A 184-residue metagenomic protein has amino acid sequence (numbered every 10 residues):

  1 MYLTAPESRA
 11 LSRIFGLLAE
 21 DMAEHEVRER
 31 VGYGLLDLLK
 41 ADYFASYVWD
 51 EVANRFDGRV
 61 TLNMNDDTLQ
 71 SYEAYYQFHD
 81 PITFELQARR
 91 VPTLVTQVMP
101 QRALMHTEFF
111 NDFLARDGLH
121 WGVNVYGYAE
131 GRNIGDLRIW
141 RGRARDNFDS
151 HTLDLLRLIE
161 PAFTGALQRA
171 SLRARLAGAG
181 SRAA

Functional and structural regions predicted by a protein language model:
Y2-H151, L155, P161, G165 (+1 more regions): Regulatory input/activation interfaces that engage signals or partners
R169-A184: Signal-transducing coiled-coil/dimerization helices and immediately adjacent hinge/linker segments that couple sensory
